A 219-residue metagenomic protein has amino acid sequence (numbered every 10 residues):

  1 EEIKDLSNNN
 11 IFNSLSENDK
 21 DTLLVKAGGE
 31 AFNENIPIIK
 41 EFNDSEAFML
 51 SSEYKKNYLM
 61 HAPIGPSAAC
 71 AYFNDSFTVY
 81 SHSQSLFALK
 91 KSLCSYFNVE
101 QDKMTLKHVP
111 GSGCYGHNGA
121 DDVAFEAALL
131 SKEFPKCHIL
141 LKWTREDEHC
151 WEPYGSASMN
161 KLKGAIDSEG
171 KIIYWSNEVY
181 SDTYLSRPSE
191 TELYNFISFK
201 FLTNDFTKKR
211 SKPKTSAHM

Functional and structural regions predicted by a protein language model:
E1-M219: Structural alpha/beta core scaffold segments of enzyme domains
